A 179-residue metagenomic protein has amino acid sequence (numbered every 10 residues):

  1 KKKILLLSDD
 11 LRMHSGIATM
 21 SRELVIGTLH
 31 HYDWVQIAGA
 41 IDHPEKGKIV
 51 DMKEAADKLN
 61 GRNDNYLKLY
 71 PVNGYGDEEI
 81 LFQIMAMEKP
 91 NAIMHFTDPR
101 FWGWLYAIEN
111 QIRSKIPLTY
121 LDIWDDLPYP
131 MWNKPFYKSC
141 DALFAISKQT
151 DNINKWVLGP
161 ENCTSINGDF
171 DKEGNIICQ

Functional and structural regions predicted by a protein language model:
K1-D57, E88, A142: N-terminal subdomain of nucleotide-sugar transferases
L6, K48-A142, K148-Q149: Extended catalytic core of nucleotide-activated donor transferases of GT-like folds
L7, I37-G39, L121, I146 (+1 more regions): Generic beta-sheet signal
L11-R12, I41, R100, D125 (+1 more regions): Short, glycine/serine-rich, charged loops/turns that create anion-binding and catalytic segments at active sites
H14, G103, I153: Glycine/Thr-rich phosphate-binding loops of Rossmann-like dinucleotide-binding domains
I17-M20, G39, F96-T97, A145-S147 (+1 more regions): Replace "coordinates the UDP/GDP/TDP-sugar" with "coordinates nucleotide-activated sugar donors
Y32-V35, L118, C163: Hydrophobic anchor at the start of a short beta-strand that flanks the dinucleotide cofactor-binding loop
P128-Q179: A short, active-site helix/loop in glycosyltransferases that binds the activated sugar's phosphate group
